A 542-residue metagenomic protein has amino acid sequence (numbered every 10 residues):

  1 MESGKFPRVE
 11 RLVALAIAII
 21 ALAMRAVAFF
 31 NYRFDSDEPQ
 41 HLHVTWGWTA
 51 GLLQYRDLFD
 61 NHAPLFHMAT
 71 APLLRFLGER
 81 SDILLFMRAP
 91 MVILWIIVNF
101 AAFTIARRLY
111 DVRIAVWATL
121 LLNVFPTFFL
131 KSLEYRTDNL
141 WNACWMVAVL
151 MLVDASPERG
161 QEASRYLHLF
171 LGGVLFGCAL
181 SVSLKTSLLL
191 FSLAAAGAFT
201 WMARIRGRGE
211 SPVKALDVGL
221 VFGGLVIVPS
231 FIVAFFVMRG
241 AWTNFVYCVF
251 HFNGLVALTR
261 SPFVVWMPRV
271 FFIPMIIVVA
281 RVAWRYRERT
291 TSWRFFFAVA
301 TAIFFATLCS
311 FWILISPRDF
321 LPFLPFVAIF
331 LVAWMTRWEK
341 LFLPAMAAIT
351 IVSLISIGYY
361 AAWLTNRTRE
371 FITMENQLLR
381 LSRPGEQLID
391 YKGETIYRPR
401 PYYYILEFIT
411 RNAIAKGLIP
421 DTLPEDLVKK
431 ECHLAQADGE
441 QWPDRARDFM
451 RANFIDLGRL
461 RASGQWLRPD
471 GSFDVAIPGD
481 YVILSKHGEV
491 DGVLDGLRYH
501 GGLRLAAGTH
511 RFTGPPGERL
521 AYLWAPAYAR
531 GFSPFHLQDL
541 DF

Functional and structural regions predicted by a protein language model:
E2-G4, R159, A163, F176 (+4 more regions): Perimembrane helix-loop-helix junctions
E10-R11, A102-V124, N142-A143, Y247: Transmembrane-helix signature of polytopic, membrane-embedded enzymes that assemble or transfer cell-envelope glycans
A18, R204, R269-F305: Hydrophobic, aromatic-rich transmembrane alpha-helices and their immediate juxtamembrane boundary segments
I19, A89-Y110, V124, V147: Transmembrane-helix motifs of polytopic, lipid-linked glycan transferases
R107-R108, R113, A148-L171, A179 (+3 more regions): Membrane-interface transmembrane helices that cradle and orient dolichyl/undecaprenyl
A118-P126, L150, F176, L180: Short helix- or helix-capping micro-motifs that position conserved polar/aromatic residues at function-defining sites
L133-W141, I315-F320: Short acidic/glycine- and proline-prone juxtamembrane loop motifs at membrane-interface regions of multi-pass membrane
T186, R239, V352-D474, D480-Y481 (+1 more regions): Extracytoplasmic
